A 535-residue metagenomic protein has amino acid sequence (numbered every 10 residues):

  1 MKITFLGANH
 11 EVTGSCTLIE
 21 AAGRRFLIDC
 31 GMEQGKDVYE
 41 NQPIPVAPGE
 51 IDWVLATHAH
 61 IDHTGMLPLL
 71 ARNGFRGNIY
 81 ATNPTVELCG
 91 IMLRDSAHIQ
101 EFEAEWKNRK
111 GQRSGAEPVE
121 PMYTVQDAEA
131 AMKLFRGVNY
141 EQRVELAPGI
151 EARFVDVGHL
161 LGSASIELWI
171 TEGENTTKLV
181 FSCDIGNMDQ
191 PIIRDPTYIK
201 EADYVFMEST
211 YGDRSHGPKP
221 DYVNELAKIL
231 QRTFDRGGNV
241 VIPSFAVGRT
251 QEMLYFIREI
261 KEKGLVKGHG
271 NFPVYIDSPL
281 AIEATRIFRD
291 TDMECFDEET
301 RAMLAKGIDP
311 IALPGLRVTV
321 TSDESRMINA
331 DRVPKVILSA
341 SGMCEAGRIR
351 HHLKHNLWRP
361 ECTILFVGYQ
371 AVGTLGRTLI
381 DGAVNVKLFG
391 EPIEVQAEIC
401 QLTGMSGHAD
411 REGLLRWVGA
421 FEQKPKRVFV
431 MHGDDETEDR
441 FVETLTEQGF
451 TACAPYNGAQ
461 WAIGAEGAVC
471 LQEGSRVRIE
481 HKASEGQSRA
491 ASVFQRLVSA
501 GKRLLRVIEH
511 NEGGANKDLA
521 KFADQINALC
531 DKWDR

Functional and structural regions predicted by a protein language model:
M1-L55, H60, T64, A71-E252 (+2 more regions): His/Asp/Glu-rich metal-coordinating catalytic cores of metallo-dependent phosphodiesterases/hydrolases acting on
G49-I51, N73-R76, R232-V241, A330-P334 (+2 more regions): Short, surface-exposed connector motifs at secondary-structure boundaries
Q100-E105, D292-K306, K387, V469-Q495: A polyampholytic, Gly/Pro-enriched intrinsically disordered region
I150-F154, I287-C295, L415, A465-S475: Short, surface-exposed amphipathic charged segments that create phosphate/polyanion-binding patches used for binding
P191-F206, M293-T300, Q370-Q396: Short, compositionally biased "basic patch" segments
I229-T374, K387, E422, T437-D439 (+3 more regions): Hard-cation-handling environments
K387-V418: Generic long, charged, amphipathic alpha-helical segments
G458-D518: Charged, amphipathic alpha-helical linkers/stalks
